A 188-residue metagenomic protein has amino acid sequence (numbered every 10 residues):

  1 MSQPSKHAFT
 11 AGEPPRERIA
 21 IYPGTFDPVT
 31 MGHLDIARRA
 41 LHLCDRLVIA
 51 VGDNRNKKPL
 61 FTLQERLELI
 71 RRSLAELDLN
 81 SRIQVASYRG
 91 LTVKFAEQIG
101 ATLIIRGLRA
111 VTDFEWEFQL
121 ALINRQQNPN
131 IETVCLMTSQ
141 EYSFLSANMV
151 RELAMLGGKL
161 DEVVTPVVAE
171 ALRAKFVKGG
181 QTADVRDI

Functional and structural regions predicted by a protein language model:
S2-I188: Nucleotidyltransferase catalytic core that binds NTPs
